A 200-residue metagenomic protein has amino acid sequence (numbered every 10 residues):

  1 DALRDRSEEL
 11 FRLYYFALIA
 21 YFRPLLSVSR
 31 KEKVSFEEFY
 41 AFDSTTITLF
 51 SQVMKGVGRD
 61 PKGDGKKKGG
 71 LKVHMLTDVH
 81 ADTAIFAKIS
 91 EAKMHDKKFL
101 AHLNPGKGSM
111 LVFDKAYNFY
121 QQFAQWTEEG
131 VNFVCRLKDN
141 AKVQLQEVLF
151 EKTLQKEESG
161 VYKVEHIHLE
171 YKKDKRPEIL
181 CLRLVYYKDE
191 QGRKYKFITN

Functional and structural regions predicted by a protein language model:
L3-F22, S29-E38, F42-K55, D60-N200: Single, function-defining residue in the core of a domain
